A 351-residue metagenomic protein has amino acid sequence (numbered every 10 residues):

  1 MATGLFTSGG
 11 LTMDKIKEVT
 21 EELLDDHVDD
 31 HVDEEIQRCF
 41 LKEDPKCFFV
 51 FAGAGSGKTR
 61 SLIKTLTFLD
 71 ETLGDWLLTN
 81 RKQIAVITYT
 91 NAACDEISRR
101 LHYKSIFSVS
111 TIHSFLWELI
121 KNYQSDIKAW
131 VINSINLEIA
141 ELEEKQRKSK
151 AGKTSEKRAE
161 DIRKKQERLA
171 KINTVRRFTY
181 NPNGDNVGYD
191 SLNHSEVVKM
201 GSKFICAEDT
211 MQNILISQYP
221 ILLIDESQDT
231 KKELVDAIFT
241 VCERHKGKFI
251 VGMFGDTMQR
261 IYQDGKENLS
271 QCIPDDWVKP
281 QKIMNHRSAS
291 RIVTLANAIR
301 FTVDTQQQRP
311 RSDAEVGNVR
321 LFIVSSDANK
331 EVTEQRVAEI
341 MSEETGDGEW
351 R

Functional and structural regions predicted by a protein language model:
A2-I127: P-loop NTPase Walker
G4-S56, R60-S61, E141-L223, K232-L234: Accessory N-terminal region flanking or inserted into the helicase ATPase core in nucleic-acid motor proteins
T65, E96-R100, T111-L119, M200 (+5 more regions): Alpha-helical scaffold elements adjacent to nucleotide-binding pockets in ATP/GTP-utilizing enzyme cores
F68, D236-A314: Conserved RecA-like helicase ATPase core segment that couples NTP binding/hydrolysis to strand translocation
W76-K82, I214-S217, K246-K248, T345-W350: Short helix-terminating capping/connector loops at secondary-structure junctions
R81-Q83, N91-Q166, R177-N181, K199: Conserved P-loop NTPase-based nucleic-acid remodeling module centered on helicase motor cores
E226: Walker B catalytic acidic pair
M284-R351: Helicase P-loop NTPase motor core
